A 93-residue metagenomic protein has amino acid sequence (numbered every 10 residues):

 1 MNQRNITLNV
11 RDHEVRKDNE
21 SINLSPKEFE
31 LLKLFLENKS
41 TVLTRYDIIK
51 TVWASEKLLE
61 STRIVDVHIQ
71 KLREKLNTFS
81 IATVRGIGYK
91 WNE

Functional and structural regions predicted by a protein language model:
N2-F29, K90-E93: A structural micro-motif at secondary-structure boundaries
R4, I64-E93: Flexible loop/N-cap segments at domain edges
V10, R45, G86: Catalytic-loop Lys-Pro-X-Asn motif of eukaryotic-like protein kinases
E14, E20-P26, E30-V67, E74 (+1 more regions): Positively charged, aromatic-enriched patches within helix-turn-helix-type DNA-binding elements, predominantly
